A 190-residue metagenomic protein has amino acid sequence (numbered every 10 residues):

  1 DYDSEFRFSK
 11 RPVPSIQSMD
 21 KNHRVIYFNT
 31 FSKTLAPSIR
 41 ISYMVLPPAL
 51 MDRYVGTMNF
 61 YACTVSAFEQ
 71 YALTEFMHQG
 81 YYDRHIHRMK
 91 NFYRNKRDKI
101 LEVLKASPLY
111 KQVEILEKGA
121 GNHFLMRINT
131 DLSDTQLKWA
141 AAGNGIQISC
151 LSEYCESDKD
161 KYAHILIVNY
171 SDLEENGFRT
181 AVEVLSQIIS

Functional and structural regions predicted by a protein language model:
D1-S15: Conserved PLP phosphate-binding loop immediately N-terminal to the Schiff-base lysine helix in PLP-dependent enzymes
P14, K105-Y110, E114-L116, M126-T130 (+1 more regions): Cytosolic nucleotide-binding catalytic cores of signal-transduction proteins
K21-N91: Conserved core segment of the aminotransferase class I/II
V45, L125-R127, N169-S171: Short hydrophobic/aromatic beta-strand micro-patches that form the beta-sheet surface supporting nucleotide- or nucleic
M51, Y61, M126-I167: Conserved C-terminal alpha-helix-loop-beta "cap" of PLP-dependent enzymes that closes/shapes the active-site mouth
G56, E69, L73, I100-L104 (+3 more regions): A generic "structured core" feature
T74, K90-L101, V113-R127, L137-W139: Conserved glycine-rich beta-strand-loop-beta hairpin in the small C-terminal domain of fold type I
G143, S157-S190: PLP-dependent enzyme catalytic core of the Aspartate aminotransferase-like
